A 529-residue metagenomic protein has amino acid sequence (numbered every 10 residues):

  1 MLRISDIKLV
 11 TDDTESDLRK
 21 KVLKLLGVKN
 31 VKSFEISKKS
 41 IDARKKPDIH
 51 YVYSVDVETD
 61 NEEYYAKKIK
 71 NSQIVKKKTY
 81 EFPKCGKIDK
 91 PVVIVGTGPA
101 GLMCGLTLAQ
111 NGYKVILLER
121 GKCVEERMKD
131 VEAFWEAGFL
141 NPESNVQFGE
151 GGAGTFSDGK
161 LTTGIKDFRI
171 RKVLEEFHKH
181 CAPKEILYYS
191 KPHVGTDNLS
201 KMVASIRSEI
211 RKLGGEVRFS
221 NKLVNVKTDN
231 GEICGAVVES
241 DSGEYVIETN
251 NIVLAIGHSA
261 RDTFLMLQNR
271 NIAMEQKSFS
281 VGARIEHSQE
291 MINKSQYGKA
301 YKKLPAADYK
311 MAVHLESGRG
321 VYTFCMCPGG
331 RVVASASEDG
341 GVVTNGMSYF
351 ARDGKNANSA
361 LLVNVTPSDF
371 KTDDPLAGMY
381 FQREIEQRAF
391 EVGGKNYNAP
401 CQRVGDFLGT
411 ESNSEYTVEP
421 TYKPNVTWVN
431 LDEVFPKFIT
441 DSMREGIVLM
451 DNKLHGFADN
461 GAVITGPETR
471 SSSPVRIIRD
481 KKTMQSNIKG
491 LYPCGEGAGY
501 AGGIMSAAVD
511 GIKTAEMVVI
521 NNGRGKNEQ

Functional and structural regions predicted by a protein language model:
M1-Y51, V55-F156, K160-Q529: Residues forming the flavin
